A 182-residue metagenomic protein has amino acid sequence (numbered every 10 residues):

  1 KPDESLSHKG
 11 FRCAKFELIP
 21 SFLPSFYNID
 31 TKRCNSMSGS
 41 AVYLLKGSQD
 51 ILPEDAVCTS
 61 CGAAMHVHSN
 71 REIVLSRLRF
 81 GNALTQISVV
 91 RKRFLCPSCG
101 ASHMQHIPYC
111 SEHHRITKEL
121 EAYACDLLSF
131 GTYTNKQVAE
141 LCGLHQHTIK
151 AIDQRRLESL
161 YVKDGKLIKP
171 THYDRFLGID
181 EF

Functional and structural regions predicted by a protein language model:
K1-I107: Short, conserved DNA-binding cores of transcription-related domains
G62, V74-F182: Short, positively charged, Gly/Tyr-enriched micro-motifs that form contact patches at catalytic or ligand/partner
